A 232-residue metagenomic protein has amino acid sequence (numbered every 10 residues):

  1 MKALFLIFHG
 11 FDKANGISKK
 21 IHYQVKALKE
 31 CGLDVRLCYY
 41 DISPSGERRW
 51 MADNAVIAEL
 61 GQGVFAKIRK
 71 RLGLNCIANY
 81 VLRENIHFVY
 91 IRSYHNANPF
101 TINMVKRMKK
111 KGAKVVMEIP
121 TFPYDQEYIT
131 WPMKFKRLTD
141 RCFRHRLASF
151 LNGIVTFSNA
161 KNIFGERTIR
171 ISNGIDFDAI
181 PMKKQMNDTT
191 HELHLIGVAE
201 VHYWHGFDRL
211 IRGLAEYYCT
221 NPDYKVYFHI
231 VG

Functional and structural regions predicted by a protein language model:
M1, D178-H194, Y218-D223: Nucleotide-sugar donor-binding and catalytic loop/hinge architecture of NDP-sugar-dependent glycosyltransferases
M1-P44, D53, E84, G153 (+2 more regions): N-terminal subdomain of nucleotide-sugar transferases
L4, M186-G206, I211-L214, F228-H229: Conserved donor-binding/catalytic core segment of Leloir-type glycosyltransferases
F8, D12, V115-R144, D176-D178 (+3 more regions): Acceptor-binding helix/loop patch of EC 2.4 sugar-transfer enzymes, predominantly nucleotide-sugar-dependent
K26, N75, P99, N103-K111 (+3 more regions): Membrane-proximal helix-turn-helix segments that form the acceptor-binding/catalytic region of lipid-linked
S45-C76, I91, W131-F135: A short, charged, and often flexible helix/loop element on the N-terminal side of the glycosyltransferase catalytic
A78-P99, A113-V116: Short N-terminal targeting/anchoring amphipathic segment
A160, G174: Carbohydrate-associated surface elements
